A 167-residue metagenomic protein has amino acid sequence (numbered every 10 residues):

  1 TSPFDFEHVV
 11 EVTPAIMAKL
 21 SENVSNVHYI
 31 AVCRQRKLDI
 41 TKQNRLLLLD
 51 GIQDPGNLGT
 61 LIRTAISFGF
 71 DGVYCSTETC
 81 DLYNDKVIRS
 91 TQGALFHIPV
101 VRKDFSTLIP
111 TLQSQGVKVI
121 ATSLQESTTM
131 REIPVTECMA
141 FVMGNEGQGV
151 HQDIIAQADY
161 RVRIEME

Functional and structural regions predicted by a protein language model:
T1-P55: Arg/Lys-rich RNA-binding interfaces used to dock onto structured RNA substrates
S2, T60-L61, K86-V87, R131-P134 (+1 more regions): Short amphipathic alpha-helical segments
P3, I40-E126: RNA substrate-binding interface of SAM-dependent RNA methyltransferases
H8-V10, H28-A31, R45-L47, D71-V73 (+4 more regions): Structural motif
V12, V32-R34, S76, K103 (+2 more regions): Generic beta-sheet signal
P14-M17, E78-C80, E146-Q148, M166-E167: Short, acidic/turn-prone active-site loops that include or flank metal/cofactor- and phosphate-binding residues
A31, I66-F68, L82, K86-A94 (+1 more regions): Structured adenosyl-cofactor binding patch, chiefly the S-adenosyl-L-methionine
I120-E167: Active-site/ligand-binding-proximal alpha/beta "capping" segment
